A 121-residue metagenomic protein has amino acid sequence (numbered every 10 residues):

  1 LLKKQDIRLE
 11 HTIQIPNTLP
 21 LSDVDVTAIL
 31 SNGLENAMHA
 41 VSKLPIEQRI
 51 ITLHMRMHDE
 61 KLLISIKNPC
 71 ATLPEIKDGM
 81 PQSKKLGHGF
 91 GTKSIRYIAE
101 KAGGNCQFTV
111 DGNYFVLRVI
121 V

Functional and structural regions predicted by a protein language model:
L2-E10: Short conserved segments within the C-terminal catalytic ATPase subdomain
E10-I29: Conserved short strand/loop->alpha-helix "switch" segment adjacent to the catalytic nucleotide/phosphoryl-transfer site
D23-I46: Conserved ATP-binding N-box helix of the HATPase_c
Q48-E60: Short beta-strand/loop element within the Bergerat-fold HATPase_c
E60-F90: Glycine-rich/acidic phosphate-handling loop/turn and adjacent ATP-lid/helix of nucleotide-binding kinase/ATPase domains
T72, D111-R118: Glycine-rich nucleotide-binding loop
G103-D111: Glycine-rich ATP-binding loops of the HATPase_c
